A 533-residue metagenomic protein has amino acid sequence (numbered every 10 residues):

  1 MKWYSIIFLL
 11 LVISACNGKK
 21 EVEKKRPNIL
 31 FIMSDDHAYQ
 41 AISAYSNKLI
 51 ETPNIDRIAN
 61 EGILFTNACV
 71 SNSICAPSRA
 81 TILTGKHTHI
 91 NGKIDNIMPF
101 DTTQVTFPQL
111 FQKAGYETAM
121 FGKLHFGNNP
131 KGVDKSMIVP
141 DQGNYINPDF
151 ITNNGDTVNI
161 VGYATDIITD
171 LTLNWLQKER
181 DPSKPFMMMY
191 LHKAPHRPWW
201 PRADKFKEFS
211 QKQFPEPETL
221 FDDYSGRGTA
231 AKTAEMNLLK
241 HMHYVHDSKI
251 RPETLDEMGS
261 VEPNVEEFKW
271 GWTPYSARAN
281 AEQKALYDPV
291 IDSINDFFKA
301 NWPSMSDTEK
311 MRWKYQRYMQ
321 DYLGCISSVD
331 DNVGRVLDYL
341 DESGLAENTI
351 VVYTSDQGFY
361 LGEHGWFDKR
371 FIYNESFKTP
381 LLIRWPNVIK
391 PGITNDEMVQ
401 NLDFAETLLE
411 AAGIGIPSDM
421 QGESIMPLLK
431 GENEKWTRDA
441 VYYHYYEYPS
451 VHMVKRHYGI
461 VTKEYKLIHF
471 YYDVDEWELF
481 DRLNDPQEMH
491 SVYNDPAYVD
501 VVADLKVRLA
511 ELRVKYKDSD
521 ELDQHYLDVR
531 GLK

Functional and structural regions predicted by a protein language model:
K2, C16-Y471, D475-W477, P486-V507 (+3 more regions): Formylglycine-dependent sulfatase
K2-L9: Sec-dependent signal peptide recognition, specifically the positively charged N-region followed immediately by
L9-N17: Hydrophobic h-region of N-terminal signal peptides that target proteins for export in Gram-negative bacteria
L483: Residues forming the ATP-binding cleft of Hanks-type serine/threonine protein kinase domains
